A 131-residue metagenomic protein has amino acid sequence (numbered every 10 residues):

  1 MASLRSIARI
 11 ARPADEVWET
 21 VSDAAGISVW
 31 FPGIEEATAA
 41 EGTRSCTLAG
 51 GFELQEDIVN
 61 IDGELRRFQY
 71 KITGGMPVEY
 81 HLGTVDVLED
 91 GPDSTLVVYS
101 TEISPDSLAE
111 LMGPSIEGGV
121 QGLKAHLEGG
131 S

Functional and structural regions predicted by a protein language model:
M1-T38: Hydrophobic ligand-binding cavity/cleft-lining segments
R5-I7, E53-Q55, L82-T84, G113: Well-ordered beta-strand positions in beta-sheet-rich domains
A8-I10, C46, V87: Short beta-strand element of the conserved SAM-dependent methyltransferase core
I10-R12, L48, I72, T101: Short beta-strand-to-loop capping motifs
S28-M76, L82, L96, G118 (+1 more regions): Glycine-rich portal/gate segments that line the openings of hydrophobic small-molecule binding cavities
G75-H126, S131: Beta-strand/loop substructures that line and gate deep hydrophobic ligand-binding cavities in soluble
